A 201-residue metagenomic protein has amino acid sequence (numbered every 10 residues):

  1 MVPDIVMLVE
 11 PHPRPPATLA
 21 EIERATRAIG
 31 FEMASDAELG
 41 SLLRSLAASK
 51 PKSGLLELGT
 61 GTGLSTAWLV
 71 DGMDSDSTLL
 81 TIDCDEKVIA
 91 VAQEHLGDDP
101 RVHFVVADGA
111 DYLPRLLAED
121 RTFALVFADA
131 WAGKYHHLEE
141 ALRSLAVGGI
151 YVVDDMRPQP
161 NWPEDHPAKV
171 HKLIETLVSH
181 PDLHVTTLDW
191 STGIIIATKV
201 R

Functional and structural regions predicted by a protein language model:
M1-L125, A132-I150, M156-R201: A short alpha-helical cap/connector motif
